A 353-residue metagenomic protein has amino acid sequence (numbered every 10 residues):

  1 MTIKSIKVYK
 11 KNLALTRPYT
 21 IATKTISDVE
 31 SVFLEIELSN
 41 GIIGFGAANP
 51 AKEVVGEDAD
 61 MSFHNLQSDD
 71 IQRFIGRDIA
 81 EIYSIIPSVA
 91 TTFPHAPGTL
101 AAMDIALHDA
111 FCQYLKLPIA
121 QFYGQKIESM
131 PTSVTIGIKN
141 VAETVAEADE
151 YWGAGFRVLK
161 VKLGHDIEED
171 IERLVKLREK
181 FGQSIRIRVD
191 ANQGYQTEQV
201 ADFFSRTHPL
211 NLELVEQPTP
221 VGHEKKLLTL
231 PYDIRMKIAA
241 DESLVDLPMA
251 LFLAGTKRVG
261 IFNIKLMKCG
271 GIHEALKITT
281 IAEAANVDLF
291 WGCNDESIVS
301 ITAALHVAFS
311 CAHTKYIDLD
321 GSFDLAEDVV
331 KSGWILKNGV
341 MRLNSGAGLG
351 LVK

Functional and structural regions predicted by a protein language model:
M1-I187, N192-Y195, A201, R206-P209 (+3 more regions): N-terminal capping/lid subdomain adjacent to the active-site entrance of alpha/beta enzymes
G76, L117, M236, V287 (+1 more regions): Short glycine/serine/threonine/alanine-rich loop segments
F111-L115, E283, F309-S310: Alpha-helix C-terminal capping segments
V161-S300, E327-V329, L336: Catalytic core of soluble alpha/beta enzymes
G292-G333, G346: Active-site pocket-lining/capping segments in soluble small-molecule metabolic enzymes
